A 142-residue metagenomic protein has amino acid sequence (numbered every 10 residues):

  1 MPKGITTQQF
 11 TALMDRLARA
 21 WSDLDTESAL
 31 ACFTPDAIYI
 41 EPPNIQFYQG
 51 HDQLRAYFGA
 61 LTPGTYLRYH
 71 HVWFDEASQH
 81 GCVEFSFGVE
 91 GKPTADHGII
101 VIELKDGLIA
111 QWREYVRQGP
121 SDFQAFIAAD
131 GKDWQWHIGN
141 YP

Functional and structural regions predicted by a protein language model:
M1-P142: C-terminal and inter-domain tail/linker signature
